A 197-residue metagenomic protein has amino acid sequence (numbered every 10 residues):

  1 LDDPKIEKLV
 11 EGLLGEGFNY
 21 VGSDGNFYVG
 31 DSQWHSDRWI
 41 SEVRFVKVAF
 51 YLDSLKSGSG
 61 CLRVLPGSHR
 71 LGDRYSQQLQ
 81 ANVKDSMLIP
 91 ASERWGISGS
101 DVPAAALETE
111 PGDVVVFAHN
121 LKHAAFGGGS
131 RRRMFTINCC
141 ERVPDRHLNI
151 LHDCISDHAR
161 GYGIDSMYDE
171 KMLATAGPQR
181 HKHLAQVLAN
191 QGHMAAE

Functional and structural regions predicted by a protein language model:
L1-N19, A106-E110, R180-E197: N-terminal auxiliary "cap/dimerization" subdomain that precedes the catalytic jelly-roll/cupin core of mononuclear
D3-L65, H69-R70: Conserved double-stranded beta-helix
H35-F45, V102-P103, T109, S130-R131: A short beta-loop-beta micro-motif enriched in histidine and acidic residues
D37, L88-S100, R132-R133, I150-S156: Short, surface-exposed loop/helix-turn segments at secondary-structure junctions that function as lids/hinges flanking
S41-S57, E108-P111, V116, N138-R142: Short, conserved beta-strand element in jelly-roll/cupin
E42-R44, G60, D73-R74, A125-G127 (+1 more regions): Active-site-proximal flexible loops/turns
G58-K122: Double-stranded beta-helix
V114, N120-E197: Non-heme Fe(II)/2-oxoglutarate
